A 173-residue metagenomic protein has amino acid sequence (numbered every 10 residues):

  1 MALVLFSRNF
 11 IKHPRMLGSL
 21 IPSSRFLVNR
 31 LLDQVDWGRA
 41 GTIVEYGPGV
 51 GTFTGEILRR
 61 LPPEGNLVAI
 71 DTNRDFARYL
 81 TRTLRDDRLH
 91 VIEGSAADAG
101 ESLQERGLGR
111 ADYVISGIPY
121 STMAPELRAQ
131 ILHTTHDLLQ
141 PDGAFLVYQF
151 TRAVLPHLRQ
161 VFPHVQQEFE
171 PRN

Functional and structural regions predicted by a protein language model:
L3-G38: Class I SAM-dependent methyltransferase Rossmann-like catalytic core, especially the SAM/SAH-binding loop
A40-G49: Conserved class I S-adenosyl-L-methionine
V50-P62: Conserved SAM-binding loop of SAM-dependent methyltransferases across substrates and taxa, primarily the Class I
N66-D71: Conserved SAM-binding motif I beta-strand of class I
A77-E105: S-adenosyl-L-methionine
A129-P141: A short glycine-rich, Lys/Arg-flanked "PGG" loop and its adjoining helix->strand segment in the class I
D142-Q149: Conserved beta-strand signature within the Rossmann-like core of class I S-adenosyl-L-methionine
V154-N173: Class I S-adenosyl-L-methionine
